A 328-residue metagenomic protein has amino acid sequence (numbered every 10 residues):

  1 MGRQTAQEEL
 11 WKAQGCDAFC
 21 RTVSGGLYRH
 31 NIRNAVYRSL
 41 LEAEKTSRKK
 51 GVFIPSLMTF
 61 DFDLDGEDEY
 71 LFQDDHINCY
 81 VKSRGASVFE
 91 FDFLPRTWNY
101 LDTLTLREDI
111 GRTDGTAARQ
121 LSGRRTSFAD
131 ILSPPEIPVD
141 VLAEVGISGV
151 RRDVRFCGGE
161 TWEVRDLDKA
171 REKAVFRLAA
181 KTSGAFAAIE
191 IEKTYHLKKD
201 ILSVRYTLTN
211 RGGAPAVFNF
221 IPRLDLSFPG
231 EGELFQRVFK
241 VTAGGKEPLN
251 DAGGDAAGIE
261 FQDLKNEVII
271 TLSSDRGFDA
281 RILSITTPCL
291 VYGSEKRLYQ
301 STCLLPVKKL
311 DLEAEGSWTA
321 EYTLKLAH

Functional and structural regions predicted by a protein language model:
M1-F91, R96-D130, P134-P135: Histidine-centered catalytic/metal-binding microenvironments
P55, T59-D61, V154-G158, R165-E192 (+3 more regions): Beta-strand-rich recognition/accessory modules
L64-D68, A170-R171, G253-A257: A short, compositionally biased
D75, R84-G85, D92-R96, R177-G184 (+1 more regions): Secondary-structure transition/turn motif
K82-R84, F186-I189, A216-N219: Short glycine/proline-enriched turns and hinge-like loops at secondary-structure junctions
A117-V164, A185-F186: Hydrophobic packing positions characteristic of elongated beta-solenoid/beta-helix-type spike/fiber shafts
D200-S203, T209-R281: Polysaccharide-binding surfaces and accessory modules of carbohydrate-active proteins
